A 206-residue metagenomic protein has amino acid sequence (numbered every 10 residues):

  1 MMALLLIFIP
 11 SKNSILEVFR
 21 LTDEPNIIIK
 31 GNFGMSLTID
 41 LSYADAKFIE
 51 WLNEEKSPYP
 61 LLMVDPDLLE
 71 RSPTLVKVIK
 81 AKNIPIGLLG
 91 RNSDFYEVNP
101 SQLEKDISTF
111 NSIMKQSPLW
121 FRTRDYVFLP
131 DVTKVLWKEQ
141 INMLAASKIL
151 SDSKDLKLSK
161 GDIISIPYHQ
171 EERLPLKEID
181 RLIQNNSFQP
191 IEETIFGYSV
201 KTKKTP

Functional and structural regions predicted by a protein language model:
M1-S11: Hydrophobic membrane-insertion alpha-helices, especially the h-region of bacterial N-terminal signal peptides
M2-A3, I28, D40, D45-K47 (+9 more regions): A broad, low-amplitude sensor of folded, mature protein cores
S11-N13, E139: Short secondary-structure boundary micro-motifs
N13-Y96: Active-site beta->alpha N-cap acidic-glycine motif
D94-P206: Catalytic domains of cell-wall/extracellular-matrix polysaccharide-remodeling enzymes, centered on de-N-acetylation
